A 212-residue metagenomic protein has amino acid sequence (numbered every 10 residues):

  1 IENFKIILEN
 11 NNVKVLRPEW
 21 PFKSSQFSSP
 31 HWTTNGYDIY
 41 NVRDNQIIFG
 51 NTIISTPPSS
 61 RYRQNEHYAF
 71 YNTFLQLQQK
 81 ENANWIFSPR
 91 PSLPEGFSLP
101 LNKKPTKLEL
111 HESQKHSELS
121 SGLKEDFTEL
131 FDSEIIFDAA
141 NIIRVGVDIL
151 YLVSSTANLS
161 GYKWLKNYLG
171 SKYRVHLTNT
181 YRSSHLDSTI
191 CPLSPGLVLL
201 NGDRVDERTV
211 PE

Functional and structural regions predicted by a protein language model:
I1-E212: The feature marks the mature, well-folded catalytic cores of soluble enzymes
